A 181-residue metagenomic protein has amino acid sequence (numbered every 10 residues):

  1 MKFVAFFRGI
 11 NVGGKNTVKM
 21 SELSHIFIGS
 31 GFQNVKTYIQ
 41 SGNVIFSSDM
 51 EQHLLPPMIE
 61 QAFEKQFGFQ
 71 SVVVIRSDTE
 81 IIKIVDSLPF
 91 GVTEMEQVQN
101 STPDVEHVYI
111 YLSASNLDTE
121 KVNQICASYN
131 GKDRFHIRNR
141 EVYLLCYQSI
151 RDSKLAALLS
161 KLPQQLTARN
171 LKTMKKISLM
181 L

Functional and structural regions predicted by a protein language model:
M1-S41, I45-L181: Surface-exposed, charge/polar-rich loops and edge strands
